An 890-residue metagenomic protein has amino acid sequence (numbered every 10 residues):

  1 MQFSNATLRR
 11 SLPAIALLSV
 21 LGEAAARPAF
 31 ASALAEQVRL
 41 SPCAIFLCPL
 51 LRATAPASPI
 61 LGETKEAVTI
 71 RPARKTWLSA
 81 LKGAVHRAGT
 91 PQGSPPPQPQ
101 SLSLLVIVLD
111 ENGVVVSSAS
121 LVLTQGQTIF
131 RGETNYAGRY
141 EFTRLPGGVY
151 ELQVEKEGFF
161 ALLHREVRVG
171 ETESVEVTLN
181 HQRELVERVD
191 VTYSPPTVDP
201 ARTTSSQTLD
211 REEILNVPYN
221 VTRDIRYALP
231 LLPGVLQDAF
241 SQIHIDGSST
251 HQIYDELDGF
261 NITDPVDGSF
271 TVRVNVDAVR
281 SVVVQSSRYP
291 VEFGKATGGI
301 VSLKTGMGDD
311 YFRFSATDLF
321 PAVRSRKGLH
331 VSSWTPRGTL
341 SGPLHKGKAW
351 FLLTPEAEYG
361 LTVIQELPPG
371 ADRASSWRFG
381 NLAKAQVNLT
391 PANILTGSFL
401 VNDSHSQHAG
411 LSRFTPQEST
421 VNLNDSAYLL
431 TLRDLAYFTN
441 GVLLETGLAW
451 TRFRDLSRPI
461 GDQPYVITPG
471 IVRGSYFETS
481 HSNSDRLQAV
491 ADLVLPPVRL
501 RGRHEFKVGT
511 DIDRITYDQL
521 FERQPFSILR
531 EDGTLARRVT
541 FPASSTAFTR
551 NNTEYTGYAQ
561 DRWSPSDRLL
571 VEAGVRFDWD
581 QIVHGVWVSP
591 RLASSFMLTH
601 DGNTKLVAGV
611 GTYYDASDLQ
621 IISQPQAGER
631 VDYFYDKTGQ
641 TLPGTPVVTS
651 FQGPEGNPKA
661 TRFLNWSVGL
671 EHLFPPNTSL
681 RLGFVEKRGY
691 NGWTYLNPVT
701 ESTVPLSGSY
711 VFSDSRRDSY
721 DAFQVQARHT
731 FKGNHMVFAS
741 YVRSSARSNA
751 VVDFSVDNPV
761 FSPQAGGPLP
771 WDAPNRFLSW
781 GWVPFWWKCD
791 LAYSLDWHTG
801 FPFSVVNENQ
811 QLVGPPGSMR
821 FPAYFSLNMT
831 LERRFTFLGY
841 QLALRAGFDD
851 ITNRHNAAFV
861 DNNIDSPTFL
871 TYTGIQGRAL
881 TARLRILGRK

Functional and structural regions predicted by a protein language model:
A31-S32, Q37-T204, D210, T263: Periplasm-facing N-terminal accessory domains of Gram-negative outer-membrane beta-barrel systems
L81, T90, F160-E176, E187-M307 (+4 more regions): Periplasmic N-terminal accessory/gating domains of Gram-negative outer-membrane beta-barrel systems
Y193, F314-A322, L353-Y359, G397-V401 (+9 more regions): Transmembrane beta-barrel strands of outer-membrane/channel proteins
H330-H405, N422-E445, P590, S740: Transmembrane beta-barrel wall of Gram-negative outer-membrane proteins
T390-Y558, T700-V711, R716, A722: Replace "related TpsB outer-membrane translocases also match" with "some related outer-membrane beta-barrels such as
A593-V711, P822: Solvent-exposed loop/turn elements at secondary-structure boundaries
N677, W787-N809, E832-K890: C-terminal beta-signal and adjacent terminal beta-strands/loops of Gram-negative outer-membrane beta-barrel proteins
R681-V806: Gram-negative outer-membrane beta-barrel transporters
